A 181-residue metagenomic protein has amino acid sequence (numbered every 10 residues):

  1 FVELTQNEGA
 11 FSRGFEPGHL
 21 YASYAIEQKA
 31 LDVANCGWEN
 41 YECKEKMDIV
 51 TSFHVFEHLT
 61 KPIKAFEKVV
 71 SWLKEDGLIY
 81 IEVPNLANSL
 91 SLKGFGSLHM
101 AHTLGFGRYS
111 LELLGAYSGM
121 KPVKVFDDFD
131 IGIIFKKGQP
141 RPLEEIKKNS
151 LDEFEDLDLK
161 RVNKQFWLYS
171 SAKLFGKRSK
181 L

Functional and structural regions predicted by a protein language model:
F1-K93, M100-M120, G132-K137: Conserved SAM-binding loop
S91, A101, R108-L181: Rossmann-like AdoMet/SAM-dependent catalytic core
